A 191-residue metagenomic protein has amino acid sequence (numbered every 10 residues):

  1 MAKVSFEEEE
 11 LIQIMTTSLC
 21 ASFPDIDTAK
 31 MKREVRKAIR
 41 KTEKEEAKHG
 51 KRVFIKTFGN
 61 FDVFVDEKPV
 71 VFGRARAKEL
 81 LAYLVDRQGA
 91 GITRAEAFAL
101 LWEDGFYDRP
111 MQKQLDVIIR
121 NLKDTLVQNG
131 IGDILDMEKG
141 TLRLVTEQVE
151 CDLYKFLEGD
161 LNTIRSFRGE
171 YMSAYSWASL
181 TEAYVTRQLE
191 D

Functional and structural regions predicted by a protein language model:
A2-D191: Intrinsically disordered, low-complexity protein-interaction/activation regions
